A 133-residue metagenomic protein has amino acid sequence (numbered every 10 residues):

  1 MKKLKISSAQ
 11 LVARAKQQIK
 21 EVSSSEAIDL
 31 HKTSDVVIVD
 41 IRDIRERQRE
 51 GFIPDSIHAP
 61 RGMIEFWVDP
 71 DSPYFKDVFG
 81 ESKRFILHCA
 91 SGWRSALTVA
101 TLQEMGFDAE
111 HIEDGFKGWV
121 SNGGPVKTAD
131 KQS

Functional and structural regions predicted by a protein language model:
M1-V36, I44-R84, W93-S133: Rhodanese-like catalytic fold shared by cysteine-dependent sulfurtransferases and DSP/PTP-type phosphatases
V39: Active-site flanking residues adjacent to catalytic metal/cofactor-binding acidic residues
H88: Short, surface-exposed ligand- or partner-binding patches at beta-edge/loop junctions that are enriched in aromatics
